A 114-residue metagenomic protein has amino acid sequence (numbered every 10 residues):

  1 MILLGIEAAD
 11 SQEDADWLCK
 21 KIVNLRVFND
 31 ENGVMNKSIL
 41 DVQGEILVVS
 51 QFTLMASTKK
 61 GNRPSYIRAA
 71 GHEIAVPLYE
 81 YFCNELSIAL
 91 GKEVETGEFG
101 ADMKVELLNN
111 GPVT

Functional and structural regions predicted by a protein language model:
M1-V48, L54-K60, Y66-Y81, E85 (+1 more regions): Short Lys/Arg-rich amphipathic alpha-helical segments
N36, G100-D102: Conserved beta-strand residues within beta-sheet cores
V49, M103: Conserved, mostly hydrophobic/aromatic
F52-T53, G100, N109: Short, flexible active-site-adjacent loop segments at beta-strand->alpha-helix junctions, enriched in small/polar
V94-G97: General beta-strand structural signal in soluble alpha/beta enzymes
V105-T114: C-terminal edge-of-domain segments
